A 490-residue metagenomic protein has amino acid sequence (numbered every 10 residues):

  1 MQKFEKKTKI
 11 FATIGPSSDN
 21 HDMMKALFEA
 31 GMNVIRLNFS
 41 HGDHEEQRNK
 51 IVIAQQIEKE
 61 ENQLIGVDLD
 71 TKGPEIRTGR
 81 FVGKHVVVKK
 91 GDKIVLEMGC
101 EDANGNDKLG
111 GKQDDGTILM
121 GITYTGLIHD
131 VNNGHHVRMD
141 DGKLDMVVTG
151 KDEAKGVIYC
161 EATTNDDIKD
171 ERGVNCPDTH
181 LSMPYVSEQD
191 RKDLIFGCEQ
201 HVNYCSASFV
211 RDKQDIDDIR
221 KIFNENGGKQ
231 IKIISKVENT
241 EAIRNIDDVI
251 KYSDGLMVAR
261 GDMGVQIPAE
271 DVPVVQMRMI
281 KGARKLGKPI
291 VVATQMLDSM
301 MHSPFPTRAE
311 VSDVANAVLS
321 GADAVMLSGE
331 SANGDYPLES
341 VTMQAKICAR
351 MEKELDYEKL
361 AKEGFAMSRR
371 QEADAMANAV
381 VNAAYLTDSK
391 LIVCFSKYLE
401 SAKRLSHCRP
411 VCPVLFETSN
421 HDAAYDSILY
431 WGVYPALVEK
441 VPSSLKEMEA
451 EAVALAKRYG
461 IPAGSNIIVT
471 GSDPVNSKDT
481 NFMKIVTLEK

Functional and structural regions predicted by a protein language model:
M1-K490: Non-catalytic helical/linker scaffolds that mediate oligomerization, partner binding, and domain coupling around large
